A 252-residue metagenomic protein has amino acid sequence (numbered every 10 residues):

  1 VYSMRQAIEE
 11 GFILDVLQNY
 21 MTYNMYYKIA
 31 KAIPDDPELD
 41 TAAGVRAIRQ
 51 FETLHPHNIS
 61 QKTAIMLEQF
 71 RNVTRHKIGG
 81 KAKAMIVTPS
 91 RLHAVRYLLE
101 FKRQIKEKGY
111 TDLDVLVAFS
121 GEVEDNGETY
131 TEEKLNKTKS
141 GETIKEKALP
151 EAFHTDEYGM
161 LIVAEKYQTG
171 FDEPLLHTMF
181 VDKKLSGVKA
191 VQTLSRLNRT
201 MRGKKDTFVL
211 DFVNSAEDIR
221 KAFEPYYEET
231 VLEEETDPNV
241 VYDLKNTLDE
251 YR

Functional and structural regions predicted by a protein language model:
V1-R252: RecA-like P-loop NTPase motor core of helicase/translocase proteins
